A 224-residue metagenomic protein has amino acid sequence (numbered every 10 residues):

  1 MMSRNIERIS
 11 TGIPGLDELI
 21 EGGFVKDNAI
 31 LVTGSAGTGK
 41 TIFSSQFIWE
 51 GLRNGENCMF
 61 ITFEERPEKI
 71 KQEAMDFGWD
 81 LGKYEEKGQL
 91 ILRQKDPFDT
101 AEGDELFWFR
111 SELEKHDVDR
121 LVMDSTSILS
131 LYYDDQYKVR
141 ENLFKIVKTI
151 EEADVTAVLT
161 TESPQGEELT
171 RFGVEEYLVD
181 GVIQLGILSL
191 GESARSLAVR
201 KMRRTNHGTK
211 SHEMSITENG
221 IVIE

Functional and structural regions predicted by a protein language model:
M2-S10: Dynamic helix-loop-helix/coil hinge segments at AAA+ ATPase domain boundaries and subdomain interfaces
T11-G23: Pre-Walker A adenine-sensing motif
I30-L31, S35-D99: Conserved P-loop
S35-G37, F63-P67, P97, S125-I128 (+3 more regions): Short, ordered loop/turn segments at secondary-structure junctions
N57, Q89, D117-R120, E152-T160: Loop/turn-to-beta-strand initiation segments
K95-E152: Phosphate-binding/switch loop-helix module in NTP-utilizing enzymes
T156-A157, T161-N219: Phosphate-binding/switch region of NTP-binding enzymes
